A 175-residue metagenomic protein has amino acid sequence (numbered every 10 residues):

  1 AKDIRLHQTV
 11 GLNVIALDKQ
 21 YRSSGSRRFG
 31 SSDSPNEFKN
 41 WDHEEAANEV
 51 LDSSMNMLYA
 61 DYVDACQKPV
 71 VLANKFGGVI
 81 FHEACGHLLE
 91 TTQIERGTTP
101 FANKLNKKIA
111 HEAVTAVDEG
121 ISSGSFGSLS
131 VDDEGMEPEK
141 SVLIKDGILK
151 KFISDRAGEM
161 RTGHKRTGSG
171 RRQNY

Functional and structural regions predicted by a protein language model:
A1-Y175: N-terminal small-residue-enriched
